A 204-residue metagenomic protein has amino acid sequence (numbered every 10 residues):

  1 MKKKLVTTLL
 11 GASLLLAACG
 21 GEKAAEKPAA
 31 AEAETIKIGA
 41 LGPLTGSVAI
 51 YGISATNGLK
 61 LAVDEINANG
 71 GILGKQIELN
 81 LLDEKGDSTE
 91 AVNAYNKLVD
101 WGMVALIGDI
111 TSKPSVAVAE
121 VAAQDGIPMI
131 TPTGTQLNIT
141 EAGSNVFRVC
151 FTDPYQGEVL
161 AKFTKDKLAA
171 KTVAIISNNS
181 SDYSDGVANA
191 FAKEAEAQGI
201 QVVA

Functional and structural regions predicted by a protein language model:
M1-K37, A68: Short, low-complexity disordered leader/linker segments with a strong preference for bacterial N-terminal type II
K27, A33, T56-L79, E196-I200: Signal peptide-proximal N-terminal region of secreted/periplasmic/extracellular or secretory-lumen proteins
E34-K37, G74-E78, W101-A105, Q124-M129 (+3 more regions): Loop/turn elements at helix/coil->beta-strand transitions in domains of secreted/extracellular proteins
G39-K60, L82-S88, I110-K113, I176-G186: Extracytoplasmic "Venus flytrap"
I50-A55, I72-N138, V149: Beta-alpha junction/loop-to-helix N-cap segments that form part of ligand/metal-binding clefts
I53, N57-D64, T89-D100, V104 (+9 more regions): Solvent-exposed, polar/charged alpha-helical surfaces in well-ordered, non-transmembrane soluble domains, broadly
V146-A204: An alpha-beta-alpha
